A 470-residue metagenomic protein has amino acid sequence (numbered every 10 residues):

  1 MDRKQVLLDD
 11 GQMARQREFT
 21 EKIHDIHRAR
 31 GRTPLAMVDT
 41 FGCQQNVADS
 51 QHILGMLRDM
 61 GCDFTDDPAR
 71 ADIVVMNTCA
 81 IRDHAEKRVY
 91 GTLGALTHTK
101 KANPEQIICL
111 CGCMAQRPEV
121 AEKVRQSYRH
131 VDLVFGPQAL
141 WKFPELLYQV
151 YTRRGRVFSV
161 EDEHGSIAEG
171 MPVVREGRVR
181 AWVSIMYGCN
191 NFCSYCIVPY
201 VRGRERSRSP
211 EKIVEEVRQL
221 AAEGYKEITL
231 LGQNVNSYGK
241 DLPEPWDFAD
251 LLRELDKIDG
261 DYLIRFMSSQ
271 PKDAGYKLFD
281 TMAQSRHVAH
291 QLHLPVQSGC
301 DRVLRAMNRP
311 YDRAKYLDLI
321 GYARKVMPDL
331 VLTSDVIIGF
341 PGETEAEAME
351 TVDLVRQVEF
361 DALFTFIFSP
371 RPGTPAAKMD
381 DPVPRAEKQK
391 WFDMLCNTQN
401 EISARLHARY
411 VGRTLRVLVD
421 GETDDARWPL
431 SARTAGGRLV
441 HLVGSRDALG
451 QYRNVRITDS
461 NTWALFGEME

Functional and structural regions predicted by a protein language model:
M1-Y238, L292, A314-K325, M349 (+3 more regions): Proteins enriched for Cys/Gly/acidic motifs involved in redox and nucleic-acid/cofactor modification
D39-F41, C111, V198, L231-Q233 (+7 more regions): Generic beta-strand/beta-sheet core signal
C43, G239-G260, M307-P310, P370-E401: Radical SAM enzyme [4Fe-4S]-AdoMet core and its adjacent flexible, acidic and glycine-rich loops/tails across
L57, V124-R125, L255, M282 (+2 more regions): Hydrophobic C-terminal alpha-helix "anchor/cap" residues
I108-L110, R117-E119, A222-E345, E350 (+1 more regions): Conserved SAM/AdoMet-binding glycine-rich loop
E176-V179, C189-N191, V288, S298 (+5 more regions): Short flexible coil/turn linkers enriched for glycine and charged/polar residues that connect secondary-structure
C193, I213, L230, F266 (+7 more regions): Conserved, mostly hydrophobic/aromatic
K378-E470: Terminal RNA-binding accessory module
